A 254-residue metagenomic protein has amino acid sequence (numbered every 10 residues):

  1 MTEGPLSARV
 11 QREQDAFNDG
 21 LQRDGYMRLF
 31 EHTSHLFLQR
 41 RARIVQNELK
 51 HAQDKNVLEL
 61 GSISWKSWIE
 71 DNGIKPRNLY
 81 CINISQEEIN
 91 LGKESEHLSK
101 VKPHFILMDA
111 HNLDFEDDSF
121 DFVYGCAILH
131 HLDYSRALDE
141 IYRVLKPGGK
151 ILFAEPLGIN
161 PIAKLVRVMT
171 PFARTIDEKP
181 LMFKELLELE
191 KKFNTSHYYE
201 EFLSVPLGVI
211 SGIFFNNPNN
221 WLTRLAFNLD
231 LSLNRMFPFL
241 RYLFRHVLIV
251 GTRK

Functional and structural regions predicted by a protein language model:
M1-A52: Conserved class I S-adenosyl-L-methionine
L58-N112: Class I SAM-dependent methyltransferase SAM/SAH-binding core
Y124: A conserved beta-strand element that flanks and buttresses the S-adenosyl-L-methionine
A127-H131: A short His-aromatic
R136-K150: A short glycine-rich, Lys/Arg-flanked "PGG" loop and its adjoining helix->strand segment in the class I
L152-D177: Conserved class I S-adenosyl-L-methionine
E178-Y198: Short alpha-helix
Y199-K254: A C-terminal cap/extension of S-adenosyl-L-methionine-dependent methyltransferases that defines the acceptor-substrate
